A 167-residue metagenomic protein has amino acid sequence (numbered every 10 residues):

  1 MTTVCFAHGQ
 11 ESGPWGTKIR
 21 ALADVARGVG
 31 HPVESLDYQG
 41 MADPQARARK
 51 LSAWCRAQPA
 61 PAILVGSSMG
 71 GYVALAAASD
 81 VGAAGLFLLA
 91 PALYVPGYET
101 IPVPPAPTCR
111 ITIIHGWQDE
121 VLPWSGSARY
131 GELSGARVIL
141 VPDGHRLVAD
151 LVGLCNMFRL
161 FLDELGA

Functional and structural regions predicted by a protein language model:
T2-A60: Active-site catalytic motif of lipid deacylating hydrolases and related acyltransferases
Q10-E11, W117-D119, P142-G144: Acidic beta-to-alpha connecting loop that harbors the catalytic carboxylate
W15, E120-G126: Conserved alpha/beta-hydrolase "acid-adjacent" motif
G40-M41, V141-L147: Histidine-bearing beta->alpha loop at or near hydrolase active sites
V65-L75: Gly/Ala-rich beta-loop-alpha elbow adjacent to hydrolase catalytic centers
G82-P96: A conserved short beta-strand
A106-T108, T112-H115, D119: Short beta-strand/loop motif that positions the catalytic acidic residue of the alpha/beta-hydrolase fold
S125-G126, V148-E164: Post-His helix in hydrolase/transferase enzymes
